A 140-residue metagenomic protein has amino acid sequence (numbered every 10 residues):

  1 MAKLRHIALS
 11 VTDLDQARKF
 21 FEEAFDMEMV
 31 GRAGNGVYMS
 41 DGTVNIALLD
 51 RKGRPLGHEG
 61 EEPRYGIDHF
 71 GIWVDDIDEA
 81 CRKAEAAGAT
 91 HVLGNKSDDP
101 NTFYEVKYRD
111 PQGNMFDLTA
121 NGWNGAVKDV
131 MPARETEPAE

Functional and structural regions predicted by a protein language model:
M1-D15, I67-V74, N121-E140: N-terminal beta-strand motif that seeds the catalytic metal site of vicinal oxygen chelate
L4-T12, S40, E59-E85, Y104-D110 (+1 more regions): Vicinal oxygen chelate
D13-E28: Amphipathic alpha-helical segments
D26-R32, T90-N95: Short secondary-structure junctions
E28-E62, M115-G122: Conserved short beta-strand elements that form part of the metal-binding/catalytic scaffold of enzyme active sites
C81, E85-E140: Vicinal oxygen chelate
